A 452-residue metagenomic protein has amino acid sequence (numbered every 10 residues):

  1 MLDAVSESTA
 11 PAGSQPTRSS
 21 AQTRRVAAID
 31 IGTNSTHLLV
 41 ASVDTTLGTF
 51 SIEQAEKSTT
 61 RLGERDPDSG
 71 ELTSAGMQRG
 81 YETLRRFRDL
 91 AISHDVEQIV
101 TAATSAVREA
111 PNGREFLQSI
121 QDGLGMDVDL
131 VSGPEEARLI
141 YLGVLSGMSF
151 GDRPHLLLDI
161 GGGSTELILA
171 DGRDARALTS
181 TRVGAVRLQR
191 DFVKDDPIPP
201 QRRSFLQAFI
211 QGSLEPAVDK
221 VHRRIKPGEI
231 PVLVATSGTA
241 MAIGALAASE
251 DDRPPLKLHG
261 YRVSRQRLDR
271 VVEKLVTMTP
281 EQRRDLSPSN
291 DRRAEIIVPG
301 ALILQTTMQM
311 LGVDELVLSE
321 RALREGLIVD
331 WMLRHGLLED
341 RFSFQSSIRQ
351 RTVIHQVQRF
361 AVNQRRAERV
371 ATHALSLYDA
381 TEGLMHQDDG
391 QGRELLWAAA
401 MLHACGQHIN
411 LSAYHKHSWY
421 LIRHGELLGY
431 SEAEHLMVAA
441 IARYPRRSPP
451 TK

Functional and structural regions predicted by a protein language model:
D3-V5, T9, A21-V26, R65-V96 (+4 more regions): Helical "lid/coupling" subdomains associated with nucleotide-phosphate turnover
P11-Q15, S19: Intrinsically disordered or compositionally simple regulatory linkers and C-terminal tails in signal-transduction
A21-S51: N-terminal basic/disordered segments at the start of proteins
A27-I29, V100, L156-L158: Short aromatic-hydrophobic micro-motifs that form the base-stacking/packing surface for donor nucleotide recognition
G32, L39, A103-T104, S319: A secondary-structure boundary/capping signal
T36-A41, T165-L169, I243-G244: Short beta-strand scaffold segments in enzyme catalytic cores
T45-D68: Short, compositionally biased "basic patch" segments
P154-I168: A generic, well-ordered mixed alpha/beta core segment in the N-terminal half of proteins
